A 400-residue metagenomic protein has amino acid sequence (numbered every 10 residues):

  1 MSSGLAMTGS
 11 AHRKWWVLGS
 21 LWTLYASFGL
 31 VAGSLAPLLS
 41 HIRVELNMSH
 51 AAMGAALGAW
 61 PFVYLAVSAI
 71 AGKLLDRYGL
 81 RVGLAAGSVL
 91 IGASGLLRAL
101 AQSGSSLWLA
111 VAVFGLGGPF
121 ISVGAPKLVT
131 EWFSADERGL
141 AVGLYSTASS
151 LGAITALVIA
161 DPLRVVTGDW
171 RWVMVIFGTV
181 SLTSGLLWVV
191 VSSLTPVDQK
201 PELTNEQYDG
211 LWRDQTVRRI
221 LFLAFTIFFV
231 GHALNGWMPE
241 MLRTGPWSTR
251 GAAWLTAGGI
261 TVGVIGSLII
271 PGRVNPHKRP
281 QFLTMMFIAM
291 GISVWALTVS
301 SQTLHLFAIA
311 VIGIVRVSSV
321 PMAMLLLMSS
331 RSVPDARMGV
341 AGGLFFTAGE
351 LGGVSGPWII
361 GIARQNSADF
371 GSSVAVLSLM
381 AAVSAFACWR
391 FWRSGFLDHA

Functional and structural regions predicted by a protein language model:
G4-A11, S193-I220: Juxtamembrane intracellular "pre-TM" segments in multi-pass secondary transporters
G33, P61-A69, I154, I260-L268 (+1 more regions): Residue-level signature of mid-helix packing/kink "hotspots" within the transmembrane helices of 12-pass Major
L35-A36, T216-A257, T261-S267: Extracytoplasmic gate region of multi-pass secondary transporters
A66-Q102: Conserved MFS/SLC helix-loop-helix module at the cytosolic interface between two early adjacent transmembrane helices
V111-A148: Cytoplasmic helix-loop-helix junction between adjacent transmembrane helices in 12-TM secondary transporters
L144-S192: Helix-loop-helix hairpin linking two adjacent transmembrane segments in secondary transporters
K278-L326: C-terminal transmembrane helical hairpin of 12-TM major facilitator-type secondary transporters
P334-S367: A late C-terminal transmembrane helix in Major Facilitator Superfamily
